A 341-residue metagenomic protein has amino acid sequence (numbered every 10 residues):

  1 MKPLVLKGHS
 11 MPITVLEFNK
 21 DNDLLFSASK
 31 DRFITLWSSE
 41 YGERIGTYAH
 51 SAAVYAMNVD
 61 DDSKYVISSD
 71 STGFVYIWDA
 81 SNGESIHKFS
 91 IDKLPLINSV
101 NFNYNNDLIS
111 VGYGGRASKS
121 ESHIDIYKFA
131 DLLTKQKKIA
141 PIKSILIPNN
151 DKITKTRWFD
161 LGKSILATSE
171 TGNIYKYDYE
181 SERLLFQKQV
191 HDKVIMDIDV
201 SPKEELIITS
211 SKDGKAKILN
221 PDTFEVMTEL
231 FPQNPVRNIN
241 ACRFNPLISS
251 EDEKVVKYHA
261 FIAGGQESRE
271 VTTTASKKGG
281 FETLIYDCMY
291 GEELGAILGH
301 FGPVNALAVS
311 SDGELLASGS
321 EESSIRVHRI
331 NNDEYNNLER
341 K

Functional and structural regions predicted by a protein language model:
K2-G8, R44-H50, A56, S69 (+6 more regions): Short C-terminal beta-strands that terminate individual repeats in beta-propeller domains, predominantly WD40 blades
M11-E17, A52-V59, P95-F102, N150-W158 (+3 more regions): Canonical WD40 repeat/beta-propeller blade segments in eukaryotic WD-repeat proteins
N22, S63, N105-N106, G162 (+4 more regions): Conserved loop/turn motif of beta-propeller repeat scaffolds
L25, V66, L108-I109, I165 (+3 more regions): Hydrophobic beta-strand positions that form the internal "hydrophobic ladder" of WD40/Gbeta-like beta-propeller blades
A28-D31, S68-T72, G112-E121, T168-T171 (+4 more regions): Conserved strand-to-loop turn within each blade of WD40 beta-propeller repeats
I34-S38, V75-D79, S120-A130, I174-D178 (+4 more regions): WD40-repeat beta-propellers
V236-Y290: Loop/turn-rich, solvent-exposed surfaces of beta-rich toroidal or solenoidal domains
A306-K341: Blade-level signature of beta-propeller repeat domains, shared across WD40, Kelch, NHL, RCC1 and BNR/Asp-box propellers
